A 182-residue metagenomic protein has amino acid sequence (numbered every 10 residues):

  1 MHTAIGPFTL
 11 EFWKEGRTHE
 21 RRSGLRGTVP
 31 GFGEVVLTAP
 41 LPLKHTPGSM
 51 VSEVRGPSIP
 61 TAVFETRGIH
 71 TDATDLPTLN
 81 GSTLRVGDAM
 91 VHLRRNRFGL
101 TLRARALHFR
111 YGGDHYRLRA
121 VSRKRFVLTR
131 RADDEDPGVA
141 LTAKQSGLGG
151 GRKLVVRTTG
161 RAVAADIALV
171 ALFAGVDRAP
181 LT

Functional and structural regions predicted by a protein language model:
M1-N96, T101, R161-A162, D166-T182: N-terminal targeting and processing segments
R105-L172: Conserved binding-pocket/active-site segment within a compact domain
